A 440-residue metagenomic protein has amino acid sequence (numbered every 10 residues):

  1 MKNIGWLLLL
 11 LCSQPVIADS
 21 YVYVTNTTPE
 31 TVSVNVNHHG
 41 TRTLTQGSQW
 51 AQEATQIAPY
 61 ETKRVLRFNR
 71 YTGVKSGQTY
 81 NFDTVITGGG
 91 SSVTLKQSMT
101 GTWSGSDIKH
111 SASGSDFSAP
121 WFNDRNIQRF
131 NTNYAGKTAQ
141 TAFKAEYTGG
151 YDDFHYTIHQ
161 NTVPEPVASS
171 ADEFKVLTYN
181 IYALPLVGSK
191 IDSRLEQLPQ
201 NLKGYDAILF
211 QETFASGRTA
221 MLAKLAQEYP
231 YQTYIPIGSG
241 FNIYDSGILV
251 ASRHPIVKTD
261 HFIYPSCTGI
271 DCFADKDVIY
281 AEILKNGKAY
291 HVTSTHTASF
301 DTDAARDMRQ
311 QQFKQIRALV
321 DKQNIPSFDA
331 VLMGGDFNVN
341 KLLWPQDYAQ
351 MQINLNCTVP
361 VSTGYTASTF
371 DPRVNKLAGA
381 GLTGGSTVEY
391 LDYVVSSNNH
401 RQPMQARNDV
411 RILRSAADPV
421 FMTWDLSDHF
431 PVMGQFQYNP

Functional and structural regions predicted by a protein language model:
M1-L9: Sec-dependent signal peptide recognition, specifically the positively charged N-region followed immediately by
C12-S13: N-terminal signal peptide c-region/cleavage motif recognized by signal peptidases
I17-V22, N26-T28, V32, V36-R67 (+4 more regions): N-terminal, active-site-proximal structural segment of metallo-dependent hydrolase catalytic domains
N69-S118: Terminal connector regions
K109-V167: Compositionally biased low-complexity segments at domain edges in trafficked proteins and select soluble regulators
Y147-H155, H159-V167, K322-V331, V339-P440: Metal-dependent phosphoester-hydrolase catalytic domains
T148-D152, H159-V167, A207-T297: Structured beta-strand-rich core segments of catalytic domains in phosphoester-bond hydrolases
K175-I181, L198-M221, A251, A281 (+4 more regions): Active-site beta-strand/loop signature of hydrolases that rely on acidic residues for catalysis
